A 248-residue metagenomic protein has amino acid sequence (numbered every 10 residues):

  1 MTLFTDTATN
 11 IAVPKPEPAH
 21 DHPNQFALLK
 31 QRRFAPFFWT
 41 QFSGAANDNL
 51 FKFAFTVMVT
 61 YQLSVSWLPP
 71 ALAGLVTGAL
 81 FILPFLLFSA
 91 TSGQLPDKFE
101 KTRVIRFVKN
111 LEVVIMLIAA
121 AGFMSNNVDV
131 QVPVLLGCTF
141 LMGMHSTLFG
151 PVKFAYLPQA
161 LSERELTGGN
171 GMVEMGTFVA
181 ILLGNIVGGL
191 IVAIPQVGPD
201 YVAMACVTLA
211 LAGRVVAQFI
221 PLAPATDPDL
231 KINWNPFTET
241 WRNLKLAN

Functional and structural regions predicted by a protein language model:
T2-N248: Alpha-helical transmembrane-bundle signature of multi-pass membrane transport and export proteins
